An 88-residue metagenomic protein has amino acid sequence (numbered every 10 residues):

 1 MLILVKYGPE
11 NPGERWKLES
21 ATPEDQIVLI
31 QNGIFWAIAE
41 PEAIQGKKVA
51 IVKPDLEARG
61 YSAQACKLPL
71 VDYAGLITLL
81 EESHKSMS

Functional and structural regions predicted by a protein language model:
M1-L2, S88: Absolute protein N-terminus
L2-E14: Short, glycine-rich nucleotide/cofactor-binding loops
P12-G13, I34-A39, E57-Y61: Short, charged/polar "capping" segments at the starts of alpha-helices and the immediately preceding loops
E19-P23, A39-G46: Short, conserved loop/helix-junction motifs that constitute active-site signature segments in enzyme catalytic cores
Q26-N32, K48-D55: Short internal beta-strands
I44-K47, K67-P69: Short, hinge-like loop/turn segments at secondary-structure boundaries
Y61-S88: C-terminal structural segments of small proteins and small subunits
